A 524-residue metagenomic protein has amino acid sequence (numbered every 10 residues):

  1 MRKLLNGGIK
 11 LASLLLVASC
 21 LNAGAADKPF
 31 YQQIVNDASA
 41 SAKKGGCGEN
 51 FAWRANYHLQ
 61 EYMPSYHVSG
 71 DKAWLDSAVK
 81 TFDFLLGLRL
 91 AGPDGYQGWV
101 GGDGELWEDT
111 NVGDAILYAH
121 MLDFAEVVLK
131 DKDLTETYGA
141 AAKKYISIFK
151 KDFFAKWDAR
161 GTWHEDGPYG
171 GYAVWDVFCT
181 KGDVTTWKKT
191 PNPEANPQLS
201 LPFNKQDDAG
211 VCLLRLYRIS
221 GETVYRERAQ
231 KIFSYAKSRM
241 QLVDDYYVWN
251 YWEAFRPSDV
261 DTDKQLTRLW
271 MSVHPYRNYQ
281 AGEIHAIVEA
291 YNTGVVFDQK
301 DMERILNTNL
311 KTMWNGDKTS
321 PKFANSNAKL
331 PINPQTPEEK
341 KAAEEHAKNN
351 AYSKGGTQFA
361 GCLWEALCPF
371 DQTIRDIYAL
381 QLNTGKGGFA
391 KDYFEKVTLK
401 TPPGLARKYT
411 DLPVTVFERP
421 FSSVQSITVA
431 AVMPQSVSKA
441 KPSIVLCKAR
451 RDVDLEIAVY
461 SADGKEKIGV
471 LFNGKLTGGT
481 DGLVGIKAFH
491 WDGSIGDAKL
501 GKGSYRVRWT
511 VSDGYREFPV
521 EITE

Functional and structural regions predicted by a protein language model:
M1-A12: Bacterial N-terminal signal peptides that target proteins for export
K10-C20: Bacterial N-terminal signal peptides
G24-F421: Glycan-recognition and catalytic cores of secretory/periplasmic carbohydrate-active enzymes
R419-L446, K502-E524: C-terminal tail/sorting-segment detector
A449-D454: Short proline/glycine-enriched turn/loop motifs at strand-loop junctions of beta-rich domains
E456-Y460: Beta-strand signatures of extracellular beta-sandwich domains
S461-E466, Y505: Short, glycine-anchored, charge-dense loop/turn motifs used at functional sites
K465-L500, G514: Glycine-centered tight-turn motifs at strand-turn-strand junctions
